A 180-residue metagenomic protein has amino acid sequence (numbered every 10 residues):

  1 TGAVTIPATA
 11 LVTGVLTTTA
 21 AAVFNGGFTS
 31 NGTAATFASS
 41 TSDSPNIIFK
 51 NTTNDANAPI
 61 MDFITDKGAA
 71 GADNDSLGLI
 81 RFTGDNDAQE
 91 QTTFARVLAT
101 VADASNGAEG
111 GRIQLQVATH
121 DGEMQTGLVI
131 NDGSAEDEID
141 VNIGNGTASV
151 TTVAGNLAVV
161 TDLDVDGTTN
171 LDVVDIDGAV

Functional and structural regions predicted by a protein language model:
T1-D73, A88, V101-A102, G107 (+1 more regions): Intrinsic low-complexity, repeat-rich intrinsically disordered segments enriched in small/flexible residues
D73-R81: Short, hydrophobic/aromatic-rich segments at coil-to-beta transitions
Q89-R96: Amphipathic hydrophobic-ligand
G110: Short glycine/proline-centered loop/turn elements that form peptide/ligand docking sites
